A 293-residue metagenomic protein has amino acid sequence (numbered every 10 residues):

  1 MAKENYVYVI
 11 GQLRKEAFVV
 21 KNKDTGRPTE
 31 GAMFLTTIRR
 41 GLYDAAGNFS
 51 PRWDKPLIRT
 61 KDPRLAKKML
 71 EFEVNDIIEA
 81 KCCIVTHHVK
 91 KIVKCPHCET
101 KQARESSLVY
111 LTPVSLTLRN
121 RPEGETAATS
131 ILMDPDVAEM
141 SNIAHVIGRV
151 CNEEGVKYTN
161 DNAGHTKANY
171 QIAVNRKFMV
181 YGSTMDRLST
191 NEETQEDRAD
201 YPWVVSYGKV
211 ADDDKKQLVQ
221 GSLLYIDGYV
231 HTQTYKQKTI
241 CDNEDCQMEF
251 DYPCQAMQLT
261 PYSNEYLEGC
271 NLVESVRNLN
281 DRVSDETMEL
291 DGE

Functional and structural regions predicted by a protein language model:
M1-I10, R14-P28, Y43-S50, K67-L70 (+5 more regions): Acidic, gly/ser/pro-rich intrinsically disordered tails
E30-A32: C-terminal end of P-loop GTPase domains and the immediately downstream helical coupling element
F34-T36, I78-A80, A144-I147, N169-I172 (+2 more regions): Short, structured motif recognition centered on aromatic/hydrophobic residues
R39, A173-R176: Short, contiguous, well-structured surface segments enriched in hydrophobic/aromatic residues
W53: Short, surface-exposed polybasic/aromatic micro-patch for ligand or macromolecular engagement
P56-P63, P202-K209: Short, structured beta-strand/loop micro-motifs enriched in basic residues and often containing a Trp
N75-K90, S222-Y235: Flexible glycine-rich surface loops and low-complexity tracts that mediate binding to linear polymers
A199: The Walker A/P-loop phosphate-binding site
